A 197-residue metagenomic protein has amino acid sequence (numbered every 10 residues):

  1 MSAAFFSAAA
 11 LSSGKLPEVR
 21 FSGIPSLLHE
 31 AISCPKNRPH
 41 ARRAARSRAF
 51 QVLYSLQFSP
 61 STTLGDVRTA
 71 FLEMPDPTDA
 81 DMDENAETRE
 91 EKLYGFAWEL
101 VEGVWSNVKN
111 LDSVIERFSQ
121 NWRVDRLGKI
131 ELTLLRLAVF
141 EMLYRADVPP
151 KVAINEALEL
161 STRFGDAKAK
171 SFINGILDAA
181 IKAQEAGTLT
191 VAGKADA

Functional and structural regions predicted by a protein language model:
M1-R163, A167-A197: N-terminal interaction/assembly modules
